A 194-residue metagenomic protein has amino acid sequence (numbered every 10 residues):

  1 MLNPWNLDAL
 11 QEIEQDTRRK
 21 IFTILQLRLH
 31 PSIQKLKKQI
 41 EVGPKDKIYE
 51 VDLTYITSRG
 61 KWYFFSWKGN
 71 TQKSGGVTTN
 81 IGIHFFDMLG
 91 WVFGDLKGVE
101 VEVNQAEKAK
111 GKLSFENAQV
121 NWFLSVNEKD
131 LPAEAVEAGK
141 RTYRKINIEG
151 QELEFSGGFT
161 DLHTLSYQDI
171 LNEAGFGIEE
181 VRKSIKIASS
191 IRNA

Functional and structural regions predicted by a protein language model:
M1-L25: Beta-strand-loop-alpha-helix segment that lines the small-molecule cofactor/substrate pocket of alpha/beta enzymes
A9, P31, K35-Q39, M88 (+3 more regions): Alpha-helical elements of Rossmann-like donor-binding domains used by nucleotide-donor carbohydrate transfer enzymes
D16, Q168-A194: C-terminal helix-rich "cap/oligomerization" subdomain common to oxidoreductases
R19, L27-K97: Predominantly a Rossmann-like dinucleotide-binding segment in NAD(P)-dependent oxidoreductases
L25-R28, V103: Structured beta->alpha junctions
L96-Q105: Conserved S-adenosyl-L-methionine
K108-D161: C-terminal substrate-binding/catalytic lobe of Rossmann-fold NAD(P)-dependent oxidoreductases
L162-Q168: Conserved C-terminal active-site "lid" loop/helix of NAD(P)H-dependent oxidoreductases that clamps the redox cofactor
